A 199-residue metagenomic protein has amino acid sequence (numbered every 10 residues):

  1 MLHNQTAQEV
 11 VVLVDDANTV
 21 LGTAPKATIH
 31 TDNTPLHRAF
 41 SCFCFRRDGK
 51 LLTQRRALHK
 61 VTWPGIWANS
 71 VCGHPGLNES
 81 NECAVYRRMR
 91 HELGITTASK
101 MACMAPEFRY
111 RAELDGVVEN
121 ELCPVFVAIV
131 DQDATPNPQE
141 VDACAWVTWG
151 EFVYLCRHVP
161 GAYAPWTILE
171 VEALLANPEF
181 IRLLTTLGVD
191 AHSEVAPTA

Functional and structural regions predicted by a protein language model:
L2-S41, F45-R47: Acidic, metal-coordinating catalytic segment for phosphate/diphosphate chemistry, firing primarily on the Nudix
E9, R38-F40, V71, M104 (+1 more regions): Residues that flank catalytic or metal-binding motifs in active/ligand-binding sites
T28, F108-E113, V117-A199: Nudix hydrolase/Nudix homology domain
D32-T34, T62-W67, W146-T148: A short, polar/proline- and glycine-enriched secondary-structure boundary/capping micro-motif
T34-L36, W63, G116-N120: A generic structural micro-feature
A39-H74: A glycine-rich, hydrophobic loop/mini-helix early in the fold
L52-T53, S70-M104, F126: The catalytic Nudix box helix
